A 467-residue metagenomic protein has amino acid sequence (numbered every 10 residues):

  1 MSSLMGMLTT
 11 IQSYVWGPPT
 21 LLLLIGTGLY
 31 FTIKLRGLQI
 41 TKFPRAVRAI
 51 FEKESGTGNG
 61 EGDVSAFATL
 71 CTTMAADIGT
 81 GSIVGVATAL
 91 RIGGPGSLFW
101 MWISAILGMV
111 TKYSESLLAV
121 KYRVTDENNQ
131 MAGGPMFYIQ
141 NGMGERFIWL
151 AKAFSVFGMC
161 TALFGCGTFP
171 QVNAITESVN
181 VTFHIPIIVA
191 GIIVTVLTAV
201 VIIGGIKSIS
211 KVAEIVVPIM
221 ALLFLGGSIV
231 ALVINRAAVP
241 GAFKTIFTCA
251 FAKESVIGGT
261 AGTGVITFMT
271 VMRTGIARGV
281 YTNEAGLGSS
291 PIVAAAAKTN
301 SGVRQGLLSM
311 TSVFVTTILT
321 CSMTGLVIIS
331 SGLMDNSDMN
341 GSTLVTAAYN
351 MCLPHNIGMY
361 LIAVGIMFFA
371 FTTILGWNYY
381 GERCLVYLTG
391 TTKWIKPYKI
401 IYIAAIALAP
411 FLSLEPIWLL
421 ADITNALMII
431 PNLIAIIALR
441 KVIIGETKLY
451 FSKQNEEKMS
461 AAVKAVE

Functional and structural regions predicted by a protein language model:
M1-T80, L90-S97, G108, A407 (+1 more regions): N-terminal alpha-helical transmembrane segments of multi-pass membrane transport and channel/translocase proteins
S3-L4, K34-Q39, S82-V86, P95 (+6 more regions): Transmembrane helix-loop junctions in multi-pass membrane proteins
T9, S13-R48, R91-Q130, L150 (+3 more regions): Extracellular loop-to-transmembrane helix junctions
L23-Y30, L35-V47, V172-V179, P186-V194 (+4 more regions): Membrane-interface loop-to-helix entry segments
F31-T32, S104-N129, M136, Q140-V201 (+2 more regions): Helix-loop-helix module between adjacent transmembrane segments
G37-V64, T88-L90, G94-L98, W102 (+5 more regions): Flexible loop linkers connecting adjacent transmembrane helices in multi-pass alpha-helical membrane transporters
T57-I92, L118-G142, A153-V156, C160 (+1 more regions): Alpha-helical membrane segments and immediately flanking helix-loop junctions that form or couple to the substrate/ion
E115-R123, E127, G227-F247, K253-T263 (+3 more regions): Extracellular/periplasmic helix-exit of transmembrane alpha-helices
